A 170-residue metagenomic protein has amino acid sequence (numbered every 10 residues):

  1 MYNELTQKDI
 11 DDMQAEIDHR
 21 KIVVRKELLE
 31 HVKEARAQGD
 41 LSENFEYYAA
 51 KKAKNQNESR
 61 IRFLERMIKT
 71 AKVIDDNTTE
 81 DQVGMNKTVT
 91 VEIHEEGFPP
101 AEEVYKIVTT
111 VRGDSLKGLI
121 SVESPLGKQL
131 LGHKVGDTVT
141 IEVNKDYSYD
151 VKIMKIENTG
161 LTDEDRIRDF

Functional and structural regions predicted by a protein language model:
M1-K72: N-terminal intrinsically disordered, low-complexity, charge/repeat-rich segments that act as generic
N3-E4, K87-V91, R168: A cross-kingdom feature marking charged/low-complexity
F45, F63, M67, T140 (+2 more regions): Generic detector of bulky aromatic hydrophobic side chains
I74-G160: Non-DNA-binding regulatory cores of transcription-related proteins, predominantly C-terminal effector-binding
I156-F170: Short peripheral tails and domain-boundary helices/loops at the edges of structured domains
